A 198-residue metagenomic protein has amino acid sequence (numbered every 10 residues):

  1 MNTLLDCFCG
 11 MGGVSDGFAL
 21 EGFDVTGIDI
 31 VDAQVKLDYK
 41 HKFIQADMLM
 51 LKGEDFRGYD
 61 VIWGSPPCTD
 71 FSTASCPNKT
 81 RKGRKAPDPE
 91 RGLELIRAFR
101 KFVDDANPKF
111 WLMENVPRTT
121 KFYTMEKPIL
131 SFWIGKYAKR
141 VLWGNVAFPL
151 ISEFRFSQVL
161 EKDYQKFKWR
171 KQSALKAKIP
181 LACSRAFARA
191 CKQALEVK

Functional and structural regions predicted by a protein language model:
M1: Phosphate-coordination loops involved in phosphoryl transfer and adenosine-cofactor binding
L4-K52: SAM cofactor-binding core of SAM-dependent methyltransferases, primarily the Rossmann-like beta-alpha-beta module
C7, F43, L51-V61, C68-K198: Class I S-adenosyl-L-methionine
